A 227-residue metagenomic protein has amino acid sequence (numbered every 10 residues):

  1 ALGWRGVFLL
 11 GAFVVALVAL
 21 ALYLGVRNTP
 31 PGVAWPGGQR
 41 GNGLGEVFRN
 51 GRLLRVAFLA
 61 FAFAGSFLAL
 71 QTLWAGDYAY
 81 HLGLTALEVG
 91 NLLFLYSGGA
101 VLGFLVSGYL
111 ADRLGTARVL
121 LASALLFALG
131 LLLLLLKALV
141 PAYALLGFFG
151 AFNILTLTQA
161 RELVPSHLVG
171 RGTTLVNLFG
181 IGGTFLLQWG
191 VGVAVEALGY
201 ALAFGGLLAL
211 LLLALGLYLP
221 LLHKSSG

Functional and structural regions predicted by a protein language model:
A1-R27: Helix-loop-helix hairpin linking two adjacent transmembrane segments in secondary transporters
A21-G25, G205-G227: Multi-pass alpha-helical transporter architecture, strongest for 12-TM Major Facilitator/SLC carriers used
Y23-G45, G227: Flexible cytoplasmic inter-helical loops of multi-pass small-molecule transporters
R52-F104, L187-Q188, G192: Extracytoplasmic gate region of multi-pass secondary transporters
G103-G115: Helix-to-loop junctions at the C-terminal end of transmembrane segments in multipass secondary transporters
R118-L133: Structural signature of the two symmetry-related core transmembrane helices
A151-P165: Intracellular juxtamembrane helix-capping segments at the cytosolic ends of symmetry-related transmembrane helices
S166-A197: A late C-terminal transmembrane helix in Major Facilitator Superfamily
